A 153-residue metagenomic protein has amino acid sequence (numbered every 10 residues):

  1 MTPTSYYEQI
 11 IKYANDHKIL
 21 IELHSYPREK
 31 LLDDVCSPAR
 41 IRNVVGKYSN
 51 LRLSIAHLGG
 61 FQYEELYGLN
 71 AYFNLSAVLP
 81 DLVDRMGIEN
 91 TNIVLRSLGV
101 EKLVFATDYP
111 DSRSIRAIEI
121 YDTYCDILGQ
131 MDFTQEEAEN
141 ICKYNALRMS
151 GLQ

Functional and structural regions predicted by a protein language model:
T2-V104: Catalytic pocket-lining loop regions of alpha/beta-barrel enzymes, especially the amidohydrolase/enolase/GH5 lineages
V44, L53, S112, R116-I118: A generic "structured core" feature
G99-K102, R113-Q153: Mid-to-C-terminal alpha-helical segments outside catalytic/metal-binding sites
A106-D111: Active-site clefts of carbohydrate-active enzymes
